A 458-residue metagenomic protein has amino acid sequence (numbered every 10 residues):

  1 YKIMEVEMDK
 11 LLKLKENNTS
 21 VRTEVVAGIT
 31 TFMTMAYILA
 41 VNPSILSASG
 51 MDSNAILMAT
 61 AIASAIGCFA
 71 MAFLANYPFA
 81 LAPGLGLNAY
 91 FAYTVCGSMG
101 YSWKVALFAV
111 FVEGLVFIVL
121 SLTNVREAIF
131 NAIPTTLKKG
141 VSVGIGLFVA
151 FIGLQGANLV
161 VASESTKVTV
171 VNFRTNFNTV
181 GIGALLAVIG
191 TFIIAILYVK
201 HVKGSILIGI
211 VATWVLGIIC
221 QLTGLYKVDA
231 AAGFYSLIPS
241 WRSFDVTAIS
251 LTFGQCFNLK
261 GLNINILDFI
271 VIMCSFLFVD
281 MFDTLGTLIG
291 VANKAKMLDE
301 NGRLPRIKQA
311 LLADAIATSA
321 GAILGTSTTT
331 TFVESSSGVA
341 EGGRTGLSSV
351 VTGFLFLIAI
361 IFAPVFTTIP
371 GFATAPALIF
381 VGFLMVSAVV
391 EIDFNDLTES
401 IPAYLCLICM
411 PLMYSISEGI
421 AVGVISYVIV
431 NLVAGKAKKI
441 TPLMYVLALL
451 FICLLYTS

Functional and structural regions predicted by a protein language model:
E5-A55, I210, W214-I307, I452: Helix-loop-helix hairpins and the membrane-proximal interhelical loops of multi-pass alpha-helical transport proteins
D9-N42, A63, G84-Y93, G97-I145 (+1 more regions): Helix-loop-helix junctions within the multi-pass membrane cores of secondary transporters/permeases
V26, T30, T34-I38, A59-M71 (+29 more regions): Alpha-helical transmembrane segments in multi-pass membrane proteins
S47-D52, Y93-A106, A128-K138, L147-A195 (+1 more regions): Inter-helical loop and helix-membrane interface segments of multi-pass membrane transporters/permeases
F69-A82, I196-I206, E341-G346, A388-T398 (+1 more regions): Membrane-helix interface "capping/anchor" motifs
L115-I133, Q155-L159, I189-K203, E391 (+2 more regions): Membrane-water interface regions at transmembrane-helix termini and the short interhelical loops of multi-pass membrane
D299-E300, S335-S336, G382-I401, V428-K438: Alpha-helical transmembrane segments
Y456-T457: Conserved small/polar residues in nucleotide/adenosyl-binding loops
